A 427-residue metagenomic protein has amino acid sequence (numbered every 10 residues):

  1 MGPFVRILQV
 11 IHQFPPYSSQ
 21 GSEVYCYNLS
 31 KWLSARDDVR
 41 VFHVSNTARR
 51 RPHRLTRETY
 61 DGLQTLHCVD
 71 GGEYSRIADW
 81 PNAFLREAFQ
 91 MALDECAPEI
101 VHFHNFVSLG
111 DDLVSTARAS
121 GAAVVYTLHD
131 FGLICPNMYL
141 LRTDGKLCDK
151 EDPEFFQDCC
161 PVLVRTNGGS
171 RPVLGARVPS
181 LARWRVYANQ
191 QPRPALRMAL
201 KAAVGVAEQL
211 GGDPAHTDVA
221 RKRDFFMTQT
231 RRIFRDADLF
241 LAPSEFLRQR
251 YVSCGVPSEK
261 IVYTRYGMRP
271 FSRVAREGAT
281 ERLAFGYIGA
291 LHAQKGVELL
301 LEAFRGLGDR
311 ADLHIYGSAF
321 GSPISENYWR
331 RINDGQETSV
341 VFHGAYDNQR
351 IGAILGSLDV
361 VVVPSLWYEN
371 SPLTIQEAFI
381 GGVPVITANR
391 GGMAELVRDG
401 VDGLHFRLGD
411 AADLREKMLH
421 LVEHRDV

Functional and structural regions predicted by a protein language model:
M1-R54, D61-Q64, D94-C96, S120-A123 (+1 more regions): N-terminal subdomain of nucleotide-sugar transferases
V24, H292-G306: A conserved mid-protein helix/loop that constitutes part of the nucleotide-sugar donor-binding site
L133, P153-R273: Donor nucleotide-sugar binding/catalytic pocket of nucleotide-sugar-dependent glycosyltransferases
D312-W329: Glycosyltransferase donor-sugar binding loop
E326-Q349: Nucleotide-activated donor-binding/catalytic signature segment of Leloir-type glycosyltransferases, i.e., the conserved
G352, N370, I375-I380, A394-E395 (+1 more regions): Short alpha-helical segment that forms part of, or immediately flanks, the ligand-binding pocket in carbohydrate-active
V363, I375, P384-T387: Short hydrophobic beta-strand element within catalytic cores of glycosyltransferases and related nucleotide-activated
D399-G400, L404-A411, H420-D426: Conserved acidic donor-binding segment of nucleotide-sugar-dependent glycosyltransferases
